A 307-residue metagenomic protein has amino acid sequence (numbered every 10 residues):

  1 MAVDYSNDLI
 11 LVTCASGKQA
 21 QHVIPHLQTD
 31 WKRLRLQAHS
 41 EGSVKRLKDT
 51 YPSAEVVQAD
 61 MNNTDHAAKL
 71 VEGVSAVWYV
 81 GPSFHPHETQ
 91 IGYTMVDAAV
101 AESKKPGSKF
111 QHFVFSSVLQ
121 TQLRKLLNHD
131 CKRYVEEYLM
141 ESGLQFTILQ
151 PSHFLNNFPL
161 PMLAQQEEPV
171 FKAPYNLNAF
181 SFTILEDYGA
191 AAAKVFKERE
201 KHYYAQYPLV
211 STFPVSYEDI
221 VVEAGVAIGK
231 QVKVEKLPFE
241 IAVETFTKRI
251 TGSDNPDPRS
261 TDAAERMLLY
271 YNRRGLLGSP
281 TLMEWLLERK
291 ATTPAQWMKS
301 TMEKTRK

Functional and structural regions predicted by a protein language model:
A2-K32: N-terminal Rossmann NAD(P)H-binding glycine-rich loop of SDR-like oxidoreductase domains
L36-K104, Q120-Q122: NAD(P)H-binding glycine-rich loop region in Rossmannoid oxidoreductase-like domains and their noncatalytic homologs
P82-A173: Glycine-/Pro-rich loop/turn segments that contact NAD(P) or position catalytic residues in Rossmann-like domains
F158-Q165, V195-Q206, L276-G278: Glycine/proline-rich active-site loop of Rossmann-fold NAD(P)-dependent oxidoreductases
P174-F196, A205, S211-T212, S216: Substrate-positioning beta->alpha
A179-I184, V210-E223, E240-T245, T292: Substrate-binding strand-loop-helix patch in Rossmann-like NAD(P)-dependent oxidoreductase/epimerase domains
Y207, E223-R273: Terminal hydrophobic/aromatic helix or amphipathic segment near a protein terminus
L282-K307: Amphipathic terminal alpha-helices
